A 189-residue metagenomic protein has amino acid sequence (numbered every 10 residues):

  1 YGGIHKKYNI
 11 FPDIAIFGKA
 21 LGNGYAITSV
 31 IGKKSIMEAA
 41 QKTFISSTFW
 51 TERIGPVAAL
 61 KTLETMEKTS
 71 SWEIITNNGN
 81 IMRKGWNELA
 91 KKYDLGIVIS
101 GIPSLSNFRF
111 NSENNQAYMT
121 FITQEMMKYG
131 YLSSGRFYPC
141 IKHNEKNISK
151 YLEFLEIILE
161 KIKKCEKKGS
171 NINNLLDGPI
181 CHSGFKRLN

Functional and structural regions predicted by a protein language model:
Y1-N189: Conserved N-terminal phosphate-binding loop of PLP-dependent enzymes in the Aspartate aminotransferase
